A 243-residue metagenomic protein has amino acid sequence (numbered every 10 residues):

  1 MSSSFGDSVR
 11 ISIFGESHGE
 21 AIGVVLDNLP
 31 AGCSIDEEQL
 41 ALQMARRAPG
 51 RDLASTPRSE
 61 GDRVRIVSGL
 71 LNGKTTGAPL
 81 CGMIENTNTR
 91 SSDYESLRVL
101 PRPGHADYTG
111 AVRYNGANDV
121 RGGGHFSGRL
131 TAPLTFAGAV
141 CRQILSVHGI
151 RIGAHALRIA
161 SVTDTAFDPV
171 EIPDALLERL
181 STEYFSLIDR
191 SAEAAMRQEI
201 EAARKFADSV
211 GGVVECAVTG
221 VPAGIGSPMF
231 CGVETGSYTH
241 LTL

Functional and structural regions predicted by a protein language model:
M1-S8: Short, Gly/Pro- and small/polar-rich lid/capping loops
V9-D27, R129-C141, F230: Conserved phosphate/anionic-ligand binding catalytic regions in large, soluble enzymes, centered on
R10-G15, I22-N28, L80-G82, G110 (+2 more regions): Short beta-strand elements
S17, A21, G32-A54, L130-T131 (+2 more regions): Alpha/propeptide regions of enzymes that mature by internal proteolysis
Q43-P103, D107-T109: Glycine-rich, N-terminal phosphate-binding loop and its surrounding beta-alpha-beta segment
R113-M229: Glycine-rich, mobile lid/loop segments that gate access to catalytic sites or pores
M229-S237: Structured aminoacyl-transfer and RNA-binding surfaces used for tRNA recognition/handling in the translation apparatus
Y238-L243: Conserved small/polar residues in nucleotide/adenosyl-binding loops
